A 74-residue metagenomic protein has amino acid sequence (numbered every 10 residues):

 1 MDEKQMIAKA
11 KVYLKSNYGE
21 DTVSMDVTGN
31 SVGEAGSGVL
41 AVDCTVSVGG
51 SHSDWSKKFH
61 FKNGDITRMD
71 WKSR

Functional and structural regions predicted by a protein language model:
M1-T28: Short, non-transmembrane alpha-helical segments in secretory-pathway proteins
M6, L14, V42, F59-F61 (+1 more regions): Extended hydrophobic/Leu-rich segments
V27-V32, W71: Hydrophobic/anchoring residues in structured secondary elements
G33-L40: A short, glycine/Asx- and small/polar-enriched loop/turn that sits immediately N-terminal to a beta-strand
L40-V48: Short beta-strand segments that buttress and anchor functional surface loops
V48-R74: A short, surface-exposed beta-strand/turn
